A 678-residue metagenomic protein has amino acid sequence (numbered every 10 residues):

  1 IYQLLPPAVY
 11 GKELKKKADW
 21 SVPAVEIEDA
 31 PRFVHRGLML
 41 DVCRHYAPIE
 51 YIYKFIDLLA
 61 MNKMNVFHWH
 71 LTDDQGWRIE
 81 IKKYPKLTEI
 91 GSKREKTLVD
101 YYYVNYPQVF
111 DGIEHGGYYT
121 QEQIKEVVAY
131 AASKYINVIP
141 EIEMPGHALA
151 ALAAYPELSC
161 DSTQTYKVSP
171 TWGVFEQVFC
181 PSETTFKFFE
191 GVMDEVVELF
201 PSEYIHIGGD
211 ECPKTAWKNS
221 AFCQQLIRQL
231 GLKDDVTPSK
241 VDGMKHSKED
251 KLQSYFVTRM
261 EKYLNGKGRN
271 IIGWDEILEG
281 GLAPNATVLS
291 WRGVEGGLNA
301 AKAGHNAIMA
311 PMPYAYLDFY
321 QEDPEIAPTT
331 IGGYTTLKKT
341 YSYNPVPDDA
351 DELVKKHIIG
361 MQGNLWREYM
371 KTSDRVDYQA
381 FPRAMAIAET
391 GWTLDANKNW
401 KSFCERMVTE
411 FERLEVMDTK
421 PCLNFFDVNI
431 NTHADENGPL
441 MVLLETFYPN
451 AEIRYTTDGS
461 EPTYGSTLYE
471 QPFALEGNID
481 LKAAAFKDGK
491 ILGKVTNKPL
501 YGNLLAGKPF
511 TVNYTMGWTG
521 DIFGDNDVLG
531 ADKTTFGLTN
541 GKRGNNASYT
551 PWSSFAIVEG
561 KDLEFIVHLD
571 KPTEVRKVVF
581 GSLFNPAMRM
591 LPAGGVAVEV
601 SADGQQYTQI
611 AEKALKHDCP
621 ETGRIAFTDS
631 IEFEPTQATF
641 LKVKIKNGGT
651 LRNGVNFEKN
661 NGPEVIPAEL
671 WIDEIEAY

Functional and structural regions predicted by a protein language model:
I1-N65, F425-D427, N497-G507, Y514-D527 (+5 more regions): Mature N-terminal, pre-catalytic/accessory segment of carbohydrate-active enzymes
I1-Y204, S220, R259, Y263 (+1 more regions): Feature activates predominantly on carbohydrate-active enzymes
C43, T72-G76, E143-H147, D210-K214 (+4 more regions): Active-site beta-loop-alpha junctions enriched in small/polar residues
S133-K134, K267, A303: Helix C-cap/helix->beta junction micro-motif
A151, S169, F175-P284, W291-V294 (+1 more regions): Active-site neighborhood of glycoside hydrolase catalytic domains
I271-A286, S290-M441: Flexible, acidic glycine-rich loops studded with aromatic residues
K398-E564: Short, compositionally stereotyped local motifs that mark structural "simplifiers"
N545-A611, L615, I625-Y678: Aromatic, loop-rich ligand-recognition surfaces of beta-strand-rich domains
